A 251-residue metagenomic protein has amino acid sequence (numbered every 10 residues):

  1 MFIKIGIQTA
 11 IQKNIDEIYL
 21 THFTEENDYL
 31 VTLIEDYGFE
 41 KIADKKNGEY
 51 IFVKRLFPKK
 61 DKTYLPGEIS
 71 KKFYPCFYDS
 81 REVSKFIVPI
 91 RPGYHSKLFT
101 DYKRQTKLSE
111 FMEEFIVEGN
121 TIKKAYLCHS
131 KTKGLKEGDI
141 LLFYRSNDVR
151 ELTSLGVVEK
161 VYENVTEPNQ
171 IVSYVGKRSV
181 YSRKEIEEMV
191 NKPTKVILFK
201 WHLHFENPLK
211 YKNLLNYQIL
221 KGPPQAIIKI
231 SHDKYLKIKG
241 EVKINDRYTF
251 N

Functional and structural regions predicted by a protein language model:
F2-I7: Conserved acetyl-CoA pyrophosphate-binding loop and the N-cap/start of the following alpha-helix in GNAT-like
T9, I15-D16, L20-T21, D28-T106 (+2 more regions): Contiguous surface segments at macromolecular interaction interfaces
K13, V149-E151: A cross-taxa feature marking solvent-exposed loop/turn segments within ectodomains of secreted and single-pass membrane
T24, R145-V149, L203: Short, flexible beta-strand-to-coil junctions
R81-V83, K136-G138, E151: Short gly/pro-enriched beta-turn/loop segments at secondary-structure junctions
I122-K131: Short alpha-helix capping/helix-loop boundary micro-motifs
K131-R145: Short coil-to-beta transition motif at edge beta-strands of beta-rich domains
E151-Y162: Short beta-strand-centered aromatic/proline hotspots
